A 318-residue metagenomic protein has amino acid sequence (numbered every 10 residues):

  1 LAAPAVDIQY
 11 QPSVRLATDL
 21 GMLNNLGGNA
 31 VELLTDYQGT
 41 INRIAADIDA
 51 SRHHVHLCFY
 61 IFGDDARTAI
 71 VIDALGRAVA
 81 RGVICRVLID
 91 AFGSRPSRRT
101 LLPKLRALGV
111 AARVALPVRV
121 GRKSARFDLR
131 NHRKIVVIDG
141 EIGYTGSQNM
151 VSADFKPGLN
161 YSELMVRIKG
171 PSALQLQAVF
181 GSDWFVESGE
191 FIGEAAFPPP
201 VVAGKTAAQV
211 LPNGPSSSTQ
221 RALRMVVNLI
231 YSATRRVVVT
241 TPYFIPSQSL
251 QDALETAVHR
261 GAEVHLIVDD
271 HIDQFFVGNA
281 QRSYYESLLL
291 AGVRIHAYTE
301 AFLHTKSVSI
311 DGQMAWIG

Functional and structural regions predicted by a protein language model:
L1-R224, N228, S232, T256 (+5 more regions): N-terminal localization/anchoring segments of enzymes in phospholipid and broader phosphate metabolism
S217, Y243-I245, H271-N279, I295-Y298: Short, contiguous acidic/charged loop-to-helix segments that flank catalytic cores in large enzymes
Y243-H265, D269-D270, Q274: Helical hairpin unit composed of two closely spaced alpha helices linked by a short loop
Q248-D252, G278-A280, S309-Q313: Histidine/acidic-residue-rich catalytic or RNA/ligand-binding cores of hydrolases and nuclease-related proteins
K306: Catalytic-core elements of nucleic-acid end-processing and repair enzymes
